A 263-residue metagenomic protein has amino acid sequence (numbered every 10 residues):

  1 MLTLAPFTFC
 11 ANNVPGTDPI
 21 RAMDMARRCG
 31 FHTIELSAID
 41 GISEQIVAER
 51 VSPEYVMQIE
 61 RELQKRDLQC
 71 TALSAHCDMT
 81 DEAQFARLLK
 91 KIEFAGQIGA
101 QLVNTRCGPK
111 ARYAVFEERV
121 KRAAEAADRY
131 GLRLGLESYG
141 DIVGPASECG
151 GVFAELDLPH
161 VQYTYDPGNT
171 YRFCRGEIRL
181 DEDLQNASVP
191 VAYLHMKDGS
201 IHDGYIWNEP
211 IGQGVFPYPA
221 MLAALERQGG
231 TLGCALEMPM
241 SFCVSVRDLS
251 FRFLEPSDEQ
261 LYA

Functional and structural regions predicted by a protein language model:
M1-A11, P15-T33, M57-E60, Q64-R66 (+2 more regions): Histidine-acidic metal/acid-base catalytic patches
F7, E44, V51, N104 (+4 more regions): Short amphipathic alpha-helical segments at helix-loop
N13-P15, A38-D40, H76-M79, C107-A111 (+4 more regions): Active-site-proximal loop/turn and secondary-structure-junction residues that shape catalytic pockets, frequently
I20-D24, M57, R61-Q69, D78-Y165 (+1 more regions): Active-site acidic/histidine proton-transfer and metal-coordination neighborhood in alpha/beta enzyme cores
I34-E35, T71-L73, V103, L134 (+2 more regions): Hydrophobic residues within beta-strands of alpha/beta enzymes
E35-E60, K110-A111: Glycine-rich, proline-tolerant flexible connector loops at the mouths of alpha/beta enzymes
I42-R50, H76-L89, A114, Y205-P210 (+1 more regions): Surface-exposed, active-site-proximal loop segments in enzymatic domains
S52, Q84-F85, Y113-F116, G176-E177 (+1 more regions): A conditional alpha-helix N-cap/helix-loop micro-motif detector
